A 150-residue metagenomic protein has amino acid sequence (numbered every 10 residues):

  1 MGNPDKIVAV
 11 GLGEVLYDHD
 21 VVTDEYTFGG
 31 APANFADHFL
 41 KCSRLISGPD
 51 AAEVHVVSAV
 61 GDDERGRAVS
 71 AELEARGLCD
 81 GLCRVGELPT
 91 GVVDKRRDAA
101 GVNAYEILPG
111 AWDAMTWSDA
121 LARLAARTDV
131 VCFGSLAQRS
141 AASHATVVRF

Functional and structural regions predicted by a protein language model:
M1-K6, A120, T146-F150: Short amphipathic alpha-helices and their capping/turn segments at secondary-structure boundaries
M1-T27: Positively charged, low-complexity intrinsically disordered leader regions
K6, H19, S47-S135: Conserved N-terminal subdomain of the carbohydrate kinase-like
V21-V22, G66, A142-S143: Short glycine-/acidic-enriched loop or helix-start segments at secondary-structure transitions that form or flank
E25-S43: Short catalytic helix/loop segments, enriched in acidic residues and glycine and frequently bearing histidine
G30-A31, R65, T146: Conserved alpha-helical elements of sugar-nucleotide-dependent glycosyltransferases
V130-F150: Conserved beta-alpha-beta core of the PfkB/ribokinase-like small-molecule kinase fold
